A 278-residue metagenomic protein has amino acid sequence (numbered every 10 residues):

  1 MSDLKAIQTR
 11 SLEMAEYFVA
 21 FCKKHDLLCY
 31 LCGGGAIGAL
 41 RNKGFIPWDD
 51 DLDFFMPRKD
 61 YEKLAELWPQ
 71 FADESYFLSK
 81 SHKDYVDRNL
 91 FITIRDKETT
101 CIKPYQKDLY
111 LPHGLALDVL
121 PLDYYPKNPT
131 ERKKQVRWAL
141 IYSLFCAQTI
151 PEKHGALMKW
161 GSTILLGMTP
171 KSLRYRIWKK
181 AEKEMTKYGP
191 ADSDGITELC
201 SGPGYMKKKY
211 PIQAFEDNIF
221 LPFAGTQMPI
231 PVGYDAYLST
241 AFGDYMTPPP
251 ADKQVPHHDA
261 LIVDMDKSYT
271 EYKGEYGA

Functional and structural regions predicted by a protein language model:
S2-H25, W68-K127, A147-G243, P248-A278: Conserved catalytic core of two-metal-ion nucleotidyltransferases
V19-L52, M56, Y61-E62, Q213 (+1 more regions): Active-site nucleotide-donor binding segment shared across nucleotidyl transfer reactions
K43, D50, Y85, L140 (+1 more regions): Short, surface-exposed, charged/polar-biased interaction segments
L64-E66: Conserved SAM-binding loop
K127, L140-I141: N-terminal beta-rich core of secreted/periplasmic extracellular enzymes
P129-K134: A short secondary-structure junction signal
V136-W138: Short, His- and charge-rich active-site/binding loops that engage polyanionic ligands
